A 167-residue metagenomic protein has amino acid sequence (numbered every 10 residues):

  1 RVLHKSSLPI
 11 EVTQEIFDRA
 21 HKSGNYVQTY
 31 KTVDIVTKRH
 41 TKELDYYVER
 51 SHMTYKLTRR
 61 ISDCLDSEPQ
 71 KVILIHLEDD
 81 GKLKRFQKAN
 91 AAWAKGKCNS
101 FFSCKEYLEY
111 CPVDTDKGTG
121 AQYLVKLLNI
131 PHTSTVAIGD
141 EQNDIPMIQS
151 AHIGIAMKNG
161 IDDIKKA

Functional and structural regions predicted by a protein language model:
R1-T13, F17: Alpha-helical substrate-recognition element adjacent to the catalytic core
T13-E15, R19, S23-I138, M147 (+1 more regions): Conserved acidic, metal-coordinating active-site core of Asp-based, Mg2+-dependent phosphoryl-transfer enzymes
S150, I155-A167: Asp-based, Mg2+/Mn2+-dependent phosphohydrolase catalytic module
